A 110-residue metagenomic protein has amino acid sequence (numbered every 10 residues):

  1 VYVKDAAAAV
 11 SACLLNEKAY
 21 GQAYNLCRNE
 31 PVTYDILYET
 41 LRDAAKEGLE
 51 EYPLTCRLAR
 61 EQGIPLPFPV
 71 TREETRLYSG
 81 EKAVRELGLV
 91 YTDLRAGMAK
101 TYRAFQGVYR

Functional and structural regions predicted by a protein language model:
V1-A7, A23, P31-D35, L77 (+2 more regions): Conserved loop-to-helix N-cap of the C-terminal "lid" that shapes the substrate pocket in Rossmann-like
V3, D35, R60-V90: Conserved C-terminal active-site "lid" loop/helix of NAD(P)H-dependent oxidoreductases that clamps the redox cofactor
K4-A7, S11-L15, M98-R103: Two-component system phosphotransfer/interaction surface
A7-A8, Y38, V84, R95-A99: Generic structural signal for individual residues within well-ordered alpha-helical segments across diverse proteins
A9-P67: Mid/C-terminal beta-alpha module of Rossmann-like enzyme folds, strongest in SDR-family dehydrogenases/epimerases
T40, A44, K82, K100 (+1 more regions): Solvent-exposed, charged/polar functional surfaces in cytosolic regulatory/catalytic domains
L41, Q62, L87, M98-T101: A general structural motif at alpha-helix termini
L94-R110: Amphipathic terminal alpha-helices
